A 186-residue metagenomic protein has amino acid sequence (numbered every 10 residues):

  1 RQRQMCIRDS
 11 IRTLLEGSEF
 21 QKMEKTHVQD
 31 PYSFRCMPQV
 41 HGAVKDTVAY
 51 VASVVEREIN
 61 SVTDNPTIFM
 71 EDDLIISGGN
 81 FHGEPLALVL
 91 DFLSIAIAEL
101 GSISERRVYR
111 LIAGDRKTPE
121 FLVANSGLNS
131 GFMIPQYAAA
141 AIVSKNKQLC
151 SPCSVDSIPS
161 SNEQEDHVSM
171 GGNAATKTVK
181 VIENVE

Functional and structural regions predicted by a protein language model:
R1, H27-P31, T67-I75, I112-R116 (+1 more regions): A glycine-rich phosphate-binding loop feature that marks nucleotide/adenosyl-phosphate handling sites
Q2-I7: Short, small-residue-biased leader/transition segments that mark boundaries at the very start of proteins
R8, L15, H41, V48 (+6 more regions): A structural signal for well-ordered alpha-helices, especially hydrophobic packing surfaces of coiled-coils
T13-A52, G171, A175, I182: Long, non-coiled-coil amphipathic alpha-helical linker/lever segments that couple catalytic cores to other domains
F20-T26, E58-M70, S104-Y109, L149-D156: Flexible, glycine/charged-enriched surface loops at secondary-structure junctions
S61-A87: Long, structured protein-protein interaction/assembly regions in large complexes
H82-E186: C-terminal catalytic subdomain
